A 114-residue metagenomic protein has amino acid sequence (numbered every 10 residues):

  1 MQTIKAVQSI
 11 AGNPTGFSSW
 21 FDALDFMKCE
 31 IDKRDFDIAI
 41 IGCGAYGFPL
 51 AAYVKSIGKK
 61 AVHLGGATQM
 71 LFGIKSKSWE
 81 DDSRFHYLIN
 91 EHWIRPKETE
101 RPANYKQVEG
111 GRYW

Functional and structural regions predicted by a protein language model:
M1-G12: Histidine/lysine/aspartate-rich catalytic loop segments that bind and position anionic ligands
S9, G47, Q69: Surface-exposed, flexible loop/turn segments at secondary-structure boundaries
N13-D37: Helix-loop module immediately N-terminal to the HCX5R catalytic loop in PTP-like cysteine phosphatase domains
N13-G16, C43, F48, G73-S76: Generic alpha-helix signal with a bias toward terminal, lower-confidence helices and secondary-structure junctions
F36-L50, H63-G65: Glycine-rich anion-binding loop/nest that anchors nucleotide
L50-I57, A61-W114: C-terminal functional extensions of proteins
